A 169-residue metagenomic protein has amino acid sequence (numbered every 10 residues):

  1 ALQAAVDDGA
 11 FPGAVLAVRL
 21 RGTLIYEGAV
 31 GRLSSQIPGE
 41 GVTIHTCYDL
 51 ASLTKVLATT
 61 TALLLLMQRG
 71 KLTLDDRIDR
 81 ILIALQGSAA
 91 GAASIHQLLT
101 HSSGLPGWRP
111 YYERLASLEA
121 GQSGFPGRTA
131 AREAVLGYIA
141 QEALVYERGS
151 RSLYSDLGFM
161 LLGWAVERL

Functional and structural regions predicted by a protein language model:
A1-R21: Beta-lactamase-like hydrolase cores
L20, R32-D156: Active-site-proximal loop and beta-strand segments within enzyme catalytic domains
G28-V30: Short hydrophobic alpha-helix segments
L66, G163-R168: Well-ordered alpha-helical scaffold segments within catalytic/enzyme domains
F159: Acidic/His-rich structured neighborhood in mature extracellular/periplasmic domains
